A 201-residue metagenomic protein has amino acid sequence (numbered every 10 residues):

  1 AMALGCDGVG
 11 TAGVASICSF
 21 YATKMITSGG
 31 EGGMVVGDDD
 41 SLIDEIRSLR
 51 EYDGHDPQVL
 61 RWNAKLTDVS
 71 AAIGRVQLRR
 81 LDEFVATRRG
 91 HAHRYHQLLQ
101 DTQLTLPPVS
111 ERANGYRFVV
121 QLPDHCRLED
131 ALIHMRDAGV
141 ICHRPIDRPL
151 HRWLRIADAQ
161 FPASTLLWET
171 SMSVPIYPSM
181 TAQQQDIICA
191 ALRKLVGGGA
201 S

Functional and structural regions predicted by a protein language model:
A1, K24-T27, H93: Short gly/pro/ser/thr-enriched loop/turn and capping motifs at secondary-structure boundaries
A1-S19, P149: Conserved PLP phosphate-binding loop immediately N-terminal to the Schiff-base lysine helix in PLP-dependent enzymes
G5, A12-G13, S28-G30, N114 (+1 more regions): Residue-level preference for short coil/turn positions at secondary-structure junctions
C6, V35, V120-L122: Conserved hydrophobic "DFG−1" position in protein kinase catalytic cores
C6-T11, E31-G33, L49, I188-C189: Short, glycine/charged-enriched secondary-structure capping and boundary segments
D7, K24, Y116: Glycine-centered loop/turn positions within well-structured domains that cap or flank conserved ligand/cofactor-binding
T11-E45, D68: Active-site PLP attachment segment
D40-S201: PLP-dependent aminotransferase class I/II
